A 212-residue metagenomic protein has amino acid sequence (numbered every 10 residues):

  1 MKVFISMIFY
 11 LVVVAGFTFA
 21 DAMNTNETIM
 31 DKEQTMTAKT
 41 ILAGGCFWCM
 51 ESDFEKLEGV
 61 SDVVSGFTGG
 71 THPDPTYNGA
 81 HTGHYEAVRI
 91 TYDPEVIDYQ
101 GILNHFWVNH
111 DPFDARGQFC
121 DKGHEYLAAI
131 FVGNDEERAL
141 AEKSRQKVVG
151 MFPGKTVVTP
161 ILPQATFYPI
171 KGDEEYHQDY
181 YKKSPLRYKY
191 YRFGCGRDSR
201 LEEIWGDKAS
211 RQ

Functional and structural regions predicted by a protein language model:
M1-I5: Positively charged n-region of N-terminal signal peptides that target proteins for export
S6-T18: Bacterial N-terminal signal peptides
F17-Q212: Flexible coil/turn and secondary-structure edge motifs
